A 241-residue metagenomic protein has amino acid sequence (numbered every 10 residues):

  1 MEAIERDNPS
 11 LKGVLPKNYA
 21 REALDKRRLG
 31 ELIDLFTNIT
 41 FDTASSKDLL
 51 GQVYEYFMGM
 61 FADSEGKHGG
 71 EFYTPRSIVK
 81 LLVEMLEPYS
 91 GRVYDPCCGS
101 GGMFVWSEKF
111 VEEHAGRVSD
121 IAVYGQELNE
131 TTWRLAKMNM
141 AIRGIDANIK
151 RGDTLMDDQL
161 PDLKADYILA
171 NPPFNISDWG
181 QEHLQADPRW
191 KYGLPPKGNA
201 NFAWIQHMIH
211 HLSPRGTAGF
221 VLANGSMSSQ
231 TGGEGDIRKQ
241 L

Functional and structural regions predicted by a protein language model:
M1-Y89, N148-Q159: Non-catalytic, mostly N-terminal accessory regions of nucleic-acid modification and defense proteins
E22, T43, G125-N129, Y167 (+2 more regions): Hydrophobic alpha-helical scaffolding
K67, Y192-L194: Extracellular loop and loop/strand-boundary signature of outer-membrane beta-barrel proteins
H68-A170, N175-W179, L184-P188, L222-G225 (+1 more regions): Conserved S-adenosyl-L-methionine
L82, W133, P196-L241: Conserved Class I SAM-dependent methyltransferase catalytic core
